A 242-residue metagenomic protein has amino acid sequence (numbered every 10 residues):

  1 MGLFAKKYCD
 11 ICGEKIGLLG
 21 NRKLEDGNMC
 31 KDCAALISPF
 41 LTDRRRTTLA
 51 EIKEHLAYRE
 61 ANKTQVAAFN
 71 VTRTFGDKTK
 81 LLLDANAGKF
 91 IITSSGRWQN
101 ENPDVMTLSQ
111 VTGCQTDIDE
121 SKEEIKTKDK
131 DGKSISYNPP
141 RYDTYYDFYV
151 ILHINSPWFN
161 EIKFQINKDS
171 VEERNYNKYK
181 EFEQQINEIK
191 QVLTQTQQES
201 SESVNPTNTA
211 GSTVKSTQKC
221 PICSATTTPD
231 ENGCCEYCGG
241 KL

Functional and structural regions predicted by a protein language model:
F4-C9, G27, T217, N232: Residues immediately within or flanking Cys/His clusters that coordinate Zn2+ in small zinc-binding modules
C9-C12, C30-C33, C220-C223, C235-C238: Short cysteine-rich clusters marking metal-coordination/redox-active sites
D10-G20, Q218-P229: Short Cys/His-rich zinc-binding micro-motifs
L19-N28, T228-C234: Short linker/helix segments within small regulatory modules
G27-D43, C238-L242: Short Cys/His-rich micro-motifs in 6-15 aa windows
I37-E101: Anionic N-terminal interaction surfaces
N100-T112: Short coil-to-beta-strand transition motifs
T112-V214: Acidic, Ser/Thr- and proline-rich intrinsically disordered linker/docking segments of eukaryotic scaffolds
